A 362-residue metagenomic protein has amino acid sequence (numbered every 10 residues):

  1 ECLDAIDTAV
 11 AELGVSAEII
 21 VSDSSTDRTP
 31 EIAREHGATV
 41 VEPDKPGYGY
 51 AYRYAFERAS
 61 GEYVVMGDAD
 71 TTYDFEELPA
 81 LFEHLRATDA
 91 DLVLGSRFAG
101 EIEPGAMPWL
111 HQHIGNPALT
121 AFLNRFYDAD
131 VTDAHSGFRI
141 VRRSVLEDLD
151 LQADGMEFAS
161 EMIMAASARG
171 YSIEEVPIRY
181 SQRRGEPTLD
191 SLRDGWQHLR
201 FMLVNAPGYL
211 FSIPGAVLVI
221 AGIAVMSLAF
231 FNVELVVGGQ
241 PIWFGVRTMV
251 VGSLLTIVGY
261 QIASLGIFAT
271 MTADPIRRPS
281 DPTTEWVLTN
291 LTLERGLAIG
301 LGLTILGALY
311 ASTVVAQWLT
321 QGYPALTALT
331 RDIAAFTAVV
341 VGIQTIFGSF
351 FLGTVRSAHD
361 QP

Functional and structural regions predicted by a protein language model:
E1-V10: Short, well-formed alpha-helical segments that are part of the catalytic scaffolds of diverse glycosyltransferases
I6, A17-V21: Hydrophobic targeting segments
V10-V15, D89: Short helix-capping segments at alpha-helix termini
E18-I19, L92, I173: Hydrophobic/aromatic residues located in beta-strands of well-ordered beta-sheets within soluble catalytic
V21-P30: A conserved acidic beta->alpha catalytic loop
T26, T71-T72: Acidic metal-phosphate-binding loop of nucleotide-sugar-dependent transferases
H36, V41-R58, Y63-M66, F75-M156 (+1 more regions): Acceptor/aglycone-binding surface of glycosyltransferases and processive sugar-polymer synthases
S160-P362: Hydrophobic helical membrane-anchoring modules
